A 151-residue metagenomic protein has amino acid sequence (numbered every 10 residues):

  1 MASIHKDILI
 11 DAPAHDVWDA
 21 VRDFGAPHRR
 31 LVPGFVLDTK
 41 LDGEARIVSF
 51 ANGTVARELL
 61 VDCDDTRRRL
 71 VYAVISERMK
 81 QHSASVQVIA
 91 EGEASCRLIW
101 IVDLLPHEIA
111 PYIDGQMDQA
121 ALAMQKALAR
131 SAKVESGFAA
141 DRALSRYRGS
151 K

Functional and structural regions predicted by a protein language model:
M1-K40, S145-K151: Hydrophobic ligand-binding cavity/cleft-lining segments
H5-D7, I47, R57, V71 (+2 more regions): Beta-strand secondary-structure signal
D11-H15, D62-T66, V88-R97: A short, structured loop/turn motif at beta-sheet edges
G25-R78, S83, Q119, R130-S136 (+1 more regions): Glycine-rich portal/gate segments that line the openings of hydrophobic small-molecule binding cavities
V74-A127, E135-F138: Beta-strand/loop substructures that line and gate deep hydrophobic ligand-binding cavities in soluble
